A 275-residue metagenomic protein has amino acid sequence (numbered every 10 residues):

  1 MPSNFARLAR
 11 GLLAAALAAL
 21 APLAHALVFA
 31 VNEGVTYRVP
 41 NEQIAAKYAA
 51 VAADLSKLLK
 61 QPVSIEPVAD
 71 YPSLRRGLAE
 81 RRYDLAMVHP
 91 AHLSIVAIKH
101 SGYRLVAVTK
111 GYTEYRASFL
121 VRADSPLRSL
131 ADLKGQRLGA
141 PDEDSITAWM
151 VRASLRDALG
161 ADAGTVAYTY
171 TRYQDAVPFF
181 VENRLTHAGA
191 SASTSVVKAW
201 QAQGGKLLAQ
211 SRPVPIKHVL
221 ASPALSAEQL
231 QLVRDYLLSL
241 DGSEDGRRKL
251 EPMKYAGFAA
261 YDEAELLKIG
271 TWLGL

Functional and structural regions predicted by a protein language model:
L27-S94: Extracytoplasmic small-molecule ligand-binding "clamshell" domains of the periplasmic binding protein/Venus flytrap
V31-V35, Y112-V121, Q201-D241, E251-W272: Periplasmic-binding protein-like
G34-D54, A91, Y115-F179, N183: Bilobed "Venus flytrap"/periplasmic-binding protein-like clamshell domains and structurally analogous long
I65-R76, A163-F179, V214-P215: Short helix-initiation/N-cap motifs at beta->coil->alpha
V68-D132: Acidic, polar ligand-binding/catalytic clefts
A79-V88, Q136-G139, E182-S191: Alpha-to-beta junction loops
P90-H100, R152-A153, D157, F179-L207: A ligand-binding cleft/hinge motif common to bilobed small-molecule-binding domains
